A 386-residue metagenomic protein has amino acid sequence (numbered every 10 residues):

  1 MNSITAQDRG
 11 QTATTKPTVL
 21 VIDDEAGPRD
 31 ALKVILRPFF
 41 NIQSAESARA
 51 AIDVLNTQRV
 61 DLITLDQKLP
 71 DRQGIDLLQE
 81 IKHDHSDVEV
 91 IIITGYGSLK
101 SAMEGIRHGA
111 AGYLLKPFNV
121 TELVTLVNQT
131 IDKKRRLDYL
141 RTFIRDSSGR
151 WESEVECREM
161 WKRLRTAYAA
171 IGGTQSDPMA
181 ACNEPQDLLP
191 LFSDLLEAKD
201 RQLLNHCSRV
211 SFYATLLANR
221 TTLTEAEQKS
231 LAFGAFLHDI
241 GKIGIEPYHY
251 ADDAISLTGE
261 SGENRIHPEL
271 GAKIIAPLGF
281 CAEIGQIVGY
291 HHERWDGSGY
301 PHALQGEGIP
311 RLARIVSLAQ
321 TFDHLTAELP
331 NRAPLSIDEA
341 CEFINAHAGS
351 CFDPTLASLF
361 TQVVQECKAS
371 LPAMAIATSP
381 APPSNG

Functional and structural regions predicted by a protein language model:
D23, D66, T94: Active-site residues of response regulator receiver
E25-S44: Two-component/phosphorelay signaling modules centered on CheY-like receiver
S47, Q73-D76, T94-G97: Acidic catalytic/metal-coordinating carboxylates
Q58-T64, L69: Active-site beta3 strand of CheY-like receiver
K100, L114, F118-V127: C-terminal output helix
D132-L188: CheY-like receiver
E197-S208, F212-G386: Metal-dependent catalytic cores of enzymes that make or break cyclic nucleotides and related phosphoester linkages
